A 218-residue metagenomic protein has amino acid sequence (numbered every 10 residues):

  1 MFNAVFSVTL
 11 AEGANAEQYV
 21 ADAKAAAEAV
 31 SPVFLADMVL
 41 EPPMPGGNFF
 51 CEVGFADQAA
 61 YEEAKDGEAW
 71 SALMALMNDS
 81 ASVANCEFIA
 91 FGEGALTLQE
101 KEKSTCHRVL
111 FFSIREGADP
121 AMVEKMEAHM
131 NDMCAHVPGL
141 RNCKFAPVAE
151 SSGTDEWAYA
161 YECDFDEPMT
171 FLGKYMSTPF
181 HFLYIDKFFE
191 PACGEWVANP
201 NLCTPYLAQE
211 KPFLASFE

Functional and structural regions predicted by a protein language model:
M1-L183, V197-E218: Short S/T/G/P-rich N-terminal loop/turn motif that feeds into the first structured element of a domain
